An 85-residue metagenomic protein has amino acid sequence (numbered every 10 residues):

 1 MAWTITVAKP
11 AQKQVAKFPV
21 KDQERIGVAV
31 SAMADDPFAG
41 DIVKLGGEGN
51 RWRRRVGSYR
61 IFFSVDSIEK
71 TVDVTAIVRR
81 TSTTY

Functional and structural regions predicted by a protein language model:
M1-K17, K21-E24, A39, R55-V56 (+1 more regions): Enriched for short, Lys/Arg-rich terminal
Q23, G27-S31: Short, well-structured alpha-helical segments
V30-R53, T84: A short, surface-exposed loop/turn module that caps and links secondary-structure elements
